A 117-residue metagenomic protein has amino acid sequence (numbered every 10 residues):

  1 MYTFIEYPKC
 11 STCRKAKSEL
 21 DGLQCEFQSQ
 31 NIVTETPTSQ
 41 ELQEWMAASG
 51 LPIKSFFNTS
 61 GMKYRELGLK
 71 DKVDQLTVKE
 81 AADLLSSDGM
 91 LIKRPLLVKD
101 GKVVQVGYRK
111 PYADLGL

Functional and structural regions predicted by a protein language model:
M1-L23, F27-Q30: Local sequence-structure signature of Cys/Sec-based thiol-disulfide redox active-site neighborhoods
T34-L117: Thiol/selenol-based redox catalytic cores and closely related redox-interacting motifs
